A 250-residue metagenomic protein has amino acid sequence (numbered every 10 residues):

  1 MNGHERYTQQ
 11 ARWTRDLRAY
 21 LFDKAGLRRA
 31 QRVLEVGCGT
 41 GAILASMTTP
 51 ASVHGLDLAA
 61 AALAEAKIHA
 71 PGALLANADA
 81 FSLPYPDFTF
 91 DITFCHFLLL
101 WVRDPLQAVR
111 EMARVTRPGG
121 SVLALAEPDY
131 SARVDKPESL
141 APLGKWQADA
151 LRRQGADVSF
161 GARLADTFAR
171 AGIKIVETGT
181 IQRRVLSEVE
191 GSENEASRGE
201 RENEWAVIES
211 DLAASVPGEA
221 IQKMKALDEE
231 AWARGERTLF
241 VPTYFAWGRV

Functional and structural regions predicted by a protein language model:
M1-R15: Class I SAM-dependent methyltransferase Rossmann-like catalytic core, especially the SAM/SAH-binding loop
G3, E177-T238: C-terminal helical/coil "lid" or tail adjacent to the Rossmann-like core of SAM-dependent
R12-R29: Conserved alpha-helix/loop element of class I SAM-dependent methyltransferases that forms part of the SAM/SAH-binding
L34, T40-S82: Class I SAM-dependent methyltransferase SAM/SAH-binding core
F81-I92: A short acidic, Gly/Pro-enriched loop at the edge of an enzyme's catalytic core that lines a small-molecule cofactor
D91-D104: A short SAM/SAH-binding and catalytic strip from SAM-dependent methyltransferases
L106-P118: A short glycine-rich, Lys/Arg-flanked "PGG" loop and its adjoining helix->strand segment in the class I
L123-E202, S210: Conserved catalytic/acceptor-binding region of the Class I
